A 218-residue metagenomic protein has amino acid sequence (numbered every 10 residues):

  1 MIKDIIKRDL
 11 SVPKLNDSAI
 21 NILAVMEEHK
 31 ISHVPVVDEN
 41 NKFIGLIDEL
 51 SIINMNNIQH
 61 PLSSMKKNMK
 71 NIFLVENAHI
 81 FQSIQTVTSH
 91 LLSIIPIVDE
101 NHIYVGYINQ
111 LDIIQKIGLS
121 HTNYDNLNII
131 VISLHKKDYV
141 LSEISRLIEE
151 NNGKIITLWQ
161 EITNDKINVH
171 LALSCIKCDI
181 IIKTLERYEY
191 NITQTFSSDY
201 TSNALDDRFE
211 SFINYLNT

Functional and structural regions predicted by a protein language model:
M1-V25, V36-D38, F43-I44, D48 (+7 more regions): Bateman/CBS regulatory modules and CBS-like beta-alpha motifs in cytosolic regions of diverse proteins
K3, K7, A24, Q85 (+4 more regions): Solvent-exposed alpha-helical segments within well-ordered globular domains of core cellular machineries
M26-K30: N-terminal, positively charged regions that mediate nucleic acid binding
S32, S93, K154: Short acidic/polar active-site loop segments enriched in Thr and Asp
S51-I52, D112-I113: A short acidic/small-residue loop/turn micro-motif
Y107-Q110: Hydrophobic, helix-rich cores of sensory/ligand-binding and other regulatory modules that couple small-molecule
K116-H121: Short beta-strand/turn micro-motifs at beta-sheet edges
N126-T218: A conserved regulatory-domain signal marking ACT and ACT-like small-molecule sensing domains and adjacent regulatory
